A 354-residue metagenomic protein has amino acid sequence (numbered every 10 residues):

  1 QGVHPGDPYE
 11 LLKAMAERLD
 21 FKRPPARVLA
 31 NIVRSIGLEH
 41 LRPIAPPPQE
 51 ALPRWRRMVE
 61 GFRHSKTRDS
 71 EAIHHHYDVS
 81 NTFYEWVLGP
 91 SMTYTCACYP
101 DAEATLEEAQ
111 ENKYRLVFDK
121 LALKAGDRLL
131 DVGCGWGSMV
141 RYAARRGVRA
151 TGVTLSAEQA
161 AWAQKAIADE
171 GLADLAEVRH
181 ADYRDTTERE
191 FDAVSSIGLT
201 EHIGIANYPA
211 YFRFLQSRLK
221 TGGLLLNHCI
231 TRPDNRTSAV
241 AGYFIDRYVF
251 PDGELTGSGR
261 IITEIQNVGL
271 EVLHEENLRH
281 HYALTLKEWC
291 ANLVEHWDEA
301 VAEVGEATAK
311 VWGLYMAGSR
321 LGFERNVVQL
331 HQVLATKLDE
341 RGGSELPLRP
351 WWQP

Functional and structural regions predicted by a protein language model:
H4-E85: N-terminal auxiliary segments of SAM/dcSAM-dependent transferases
A125-G133: Conserved class I S-adenosyl-L-methionine
W136-G147: Conserved SAM-binding loop of SAM-dependent methyltransferases across substrates and taxa, primarily the Class I
G171-Y183: Conserved SAM-binding strand-loop segment of SAM-dependent methyltransferases
R184-V194: A short acidic, Gly/Pro-enriched loop at the edge of an enzyme's catalytic core that lines a small-molecule cofactor
P209-T221: A short glycine-rich, Lys/Arg-flanked "PGG" loop and its adjoining helix->strand segment in the class I
G222-I230: Conserved beta-strand signature within the Rossmann-like core of class I S-adenosyl-L-methionine
I230-G343, W351-Q353: Substrate-binding/catalytic lobe of Class I Rossmann-like enzymes that use SAM or dcSAM, i.e., the mid-to-C-terminal
